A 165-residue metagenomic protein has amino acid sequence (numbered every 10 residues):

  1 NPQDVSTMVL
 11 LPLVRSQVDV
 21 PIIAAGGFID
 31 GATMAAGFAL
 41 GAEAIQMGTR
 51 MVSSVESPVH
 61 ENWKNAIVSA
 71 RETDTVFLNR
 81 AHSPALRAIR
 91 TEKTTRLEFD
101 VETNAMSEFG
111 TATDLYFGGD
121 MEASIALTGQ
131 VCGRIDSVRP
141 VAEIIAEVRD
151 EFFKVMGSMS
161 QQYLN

Functional and structural regions predicted by a protein language model:
N1-I23, F28-N165: Conserved active-site-proximal phosphate/metal-binding subdomains
